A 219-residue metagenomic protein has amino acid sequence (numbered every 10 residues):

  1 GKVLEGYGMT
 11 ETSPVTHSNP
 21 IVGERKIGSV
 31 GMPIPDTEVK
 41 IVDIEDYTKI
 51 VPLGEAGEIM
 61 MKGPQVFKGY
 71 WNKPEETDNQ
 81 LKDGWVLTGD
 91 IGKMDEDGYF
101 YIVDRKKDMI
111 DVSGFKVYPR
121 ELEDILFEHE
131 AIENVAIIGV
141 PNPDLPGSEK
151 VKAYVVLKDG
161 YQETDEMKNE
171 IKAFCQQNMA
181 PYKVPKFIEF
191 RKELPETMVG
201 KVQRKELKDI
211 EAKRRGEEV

Functional and structural regions predicted by a protein language model:
G1-G6, T10-F100, K107-M109, E123 (+2 more regions): Conserved AMP-binding/adenylate-forming
G6, V42, V103, I138 (+2 more regions): Solvent-exposed beta-strand sheet faces enriched in polar/charged residues
D36, A131-N134, P181, F187 (+1 more regions): Glycine-centered tight turns that cap/initiate beta-strands
G63, K68-G69, I91-Y182, G200 (+1 more regions): AMP-binding/adenylate-forming catalytic core of the ANL superfamily
K93, F187, R191, R215-G216: Sparse recognition of residues in long alpha-helices and their boundaries
I210-V219: Acidic/polar alpha-helix N-cap and adjacent early helical turns within long charge-rich amphipathic helices/linkers
